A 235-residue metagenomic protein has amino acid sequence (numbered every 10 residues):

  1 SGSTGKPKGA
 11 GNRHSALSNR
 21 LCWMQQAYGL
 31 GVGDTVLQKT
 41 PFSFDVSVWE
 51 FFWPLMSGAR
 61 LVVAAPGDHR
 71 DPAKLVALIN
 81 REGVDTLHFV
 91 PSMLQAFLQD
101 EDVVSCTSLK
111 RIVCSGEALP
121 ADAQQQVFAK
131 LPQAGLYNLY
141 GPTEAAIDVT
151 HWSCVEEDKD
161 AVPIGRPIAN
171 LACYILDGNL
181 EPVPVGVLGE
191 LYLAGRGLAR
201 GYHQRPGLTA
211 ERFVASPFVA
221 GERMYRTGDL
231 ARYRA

Functional and structural regions predicted by a protein language model:
S1, L17, A129, G135-N138 (+1 more regions): AMP-dependent adenylate-forming
S1-S18, Q26-V32, P54, G58 (+6 more regions): Carrier-protein-dependent adenylate-forming modules in NRPS/ANL systems
K8-L37, D45-D85, C154: Conserved AMP-binding/adenylation subdomain of ANL enzymes
G31-V32, Q38, V48, V104-S108 (+5 more regions): His-Asp-centered acyl/peptidyl-transfer active-site segments
Q38, V63, F89, C114 (+3 more regions): A structural signal for the hydrophobic beta-strands that form the central parallel beta-sheet of Rossmann-like
T40-F44, G67, T143, G195: Conserved AMP-binding
M56-A59, V84-H88, L94, L98-P163 (+1 more regions): Gly/Ser/Thr-rich phosphate-binding loop
D68, M93-L94, L119, L198: Alpha-helix capping/helix-boundary segments
